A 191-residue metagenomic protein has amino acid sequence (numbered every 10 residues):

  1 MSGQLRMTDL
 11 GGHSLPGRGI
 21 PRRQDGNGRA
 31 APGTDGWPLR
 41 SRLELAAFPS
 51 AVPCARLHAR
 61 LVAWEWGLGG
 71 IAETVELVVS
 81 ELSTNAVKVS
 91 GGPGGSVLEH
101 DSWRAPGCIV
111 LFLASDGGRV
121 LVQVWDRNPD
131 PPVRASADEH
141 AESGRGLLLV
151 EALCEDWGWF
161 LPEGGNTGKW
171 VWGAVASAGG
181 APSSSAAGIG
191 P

Functional and structural regions predicted by a protein language model:
M1-R42, V87-P191: Conserved beta-strand-loop-beta-strand hairpin that lines the nucleotide-binding pocket of ATP/GTP-utilizing enzymes
R42-C54: STAS-typified acidic loop motif
A51, R60, V120: Short phosphate-engaging motifs
R56-S80: Conserved short strand/loop->alpha-helix "switch" segment adjacent to the catalytic nucleotide/phosphoryl-transfer site
E81, N85: Conserved polar catalytic motif of the HATPase_c/GHKL fold
